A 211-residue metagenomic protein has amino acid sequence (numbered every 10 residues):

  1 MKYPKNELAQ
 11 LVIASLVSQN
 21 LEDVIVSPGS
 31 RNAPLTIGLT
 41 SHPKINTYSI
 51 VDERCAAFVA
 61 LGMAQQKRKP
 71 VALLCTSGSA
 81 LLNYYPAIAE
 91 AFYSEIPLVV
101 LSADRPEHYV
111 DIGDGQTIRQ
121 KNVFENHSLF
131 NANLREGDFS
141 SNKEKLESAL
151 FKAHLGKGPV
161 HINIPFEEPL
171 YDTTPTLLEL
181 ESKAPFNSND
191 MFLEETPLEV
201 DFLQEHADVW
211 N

Functional and structural regions predicted by a protein language model:
M1-T76, S182, A207-N211: Thiamine diphosphate
G38-T40, G62, A87-A89, D104-H127: Active-site-proximal loop->helix
T47-I50, P97-L101, V123-N133: A glycine-rich helix N-cap at a beta->alpha junction
R54-A57, A80-L82, R105-V110, T117 (+1 more regions): Short gly/pro/ser/thr-enriched loop/turn and capping motifs at secondary-structure boundaries
K69, Q116-G158: Conserved thiamine diphosphate
L74-T76, P97-D104, R135, H161-P165: Short beta-strand segments
S148, K152-W210: Conformationally flexible catalytic loops at phosphate/diphosphate-handling active centers
